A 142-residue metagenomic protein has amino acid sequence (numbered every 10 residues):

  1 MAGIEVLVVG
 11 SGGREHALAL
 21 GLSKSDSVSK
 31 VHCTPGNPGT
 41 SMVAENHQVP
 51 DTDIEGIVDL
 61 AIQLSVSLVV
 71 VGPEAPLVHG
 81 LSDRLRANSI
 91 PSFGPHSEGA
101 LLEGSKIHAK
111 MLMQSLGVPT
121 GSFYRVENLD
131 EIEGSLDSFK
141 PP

Functional and structural regions predicted by a protein language model:
M1-E98, E103, H108: ATP-binding N-terminal substructure of ATP-dependent carboxylate-amine bond-forming enzymes
L7-V8, L102-P142: Active-site nucleotide/adenylate-binding loops and adjacent lid/helix of ATP-dependent enzymes
